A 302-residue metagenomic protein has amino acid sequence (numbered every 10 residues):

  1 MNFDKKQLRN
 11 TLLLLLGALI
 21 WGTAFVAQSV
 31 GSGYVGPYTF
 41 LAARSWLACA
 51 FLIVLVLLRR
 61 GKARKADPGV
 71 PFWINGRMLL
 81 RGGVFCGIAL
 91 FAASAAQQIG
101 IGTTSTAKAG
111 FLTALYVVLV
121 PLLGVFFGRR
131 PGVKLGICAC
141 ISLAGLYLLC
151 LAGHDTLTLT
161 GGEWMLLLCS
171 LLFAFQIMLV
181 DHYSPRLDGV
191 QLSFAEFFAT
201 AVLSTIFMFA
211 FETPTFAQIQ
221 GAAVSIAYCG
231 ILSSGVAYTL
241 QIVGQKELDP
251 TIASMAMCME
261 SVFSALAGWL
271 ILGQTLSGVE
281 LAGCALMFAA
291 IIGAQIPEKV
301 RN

Functional and structural regions predicted by a protein language model:
M1-A43, G87-I88, A92, A96 (+2 more regions): Glycine-/small-residue-enriched transmembrane alpha-helix faces in small-molecule transporters and effluxers
F3, S45, V56, R60-G61 (+3 more regions): C-terminal-most transmembrane helix of multi-pass membrane proteins
L8-L13, T39-L58, L80-R81, L135-A144 (+2 more regions): Hydrophobic alpha-helical transmembrane segments of multi-pass integral membrane proteins, especially transporters
A18, A43, A109-L115, L179-A201 (+1 more regions): Helix-helix packing/entry segments at the starts of transmembrane helices
I20, A24-F25, I53, R59-T113 (+2 more regions): Specific transmembrane alpha-helical segments of multi-pass solute transporters/efflux pumps, especially DMT/EamA
G22, V26, I53, G87 (+10 more regions): Hydrophobic/small/kink-forming positions within alpha-helical transmembrane segments of polytopic membrane proteins
F51-V56, Y116-I137, V262-L281: C-terminal transmembrane-helix exit sites in multi-pass transporters
L52, P131-A152, S170-F173, S204 (+3 more regions): Hydrophobic transmembrane alpha-helices of multi-pass small-molecule transport proteins
